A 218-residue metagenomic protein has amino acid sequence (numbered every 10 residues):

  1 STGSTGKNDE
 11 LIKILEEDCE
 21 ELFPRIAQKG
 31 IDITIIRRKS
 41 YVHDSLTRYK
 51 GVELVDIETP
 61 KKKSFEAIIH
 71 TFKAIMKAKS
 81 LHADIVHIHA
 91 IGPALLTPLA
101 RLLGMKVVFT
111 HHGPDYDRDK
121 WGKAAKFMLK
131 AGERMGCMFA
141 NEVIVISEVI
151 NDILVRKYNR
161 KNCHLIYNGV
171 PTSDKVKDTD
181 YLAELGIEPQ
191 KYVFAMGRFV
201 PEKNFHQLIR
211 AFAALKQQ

Functional and structural regions predicted by a protein language model:
S1-S40, L81, A213: N-terminal subdomain of nucleotide-sugar transferases
L46, K175-I187: A short helix/loop element that forms part of the nucleotide-sugar donor recognition site in Leloir-type
Y49-M76, R118-A125: A short, charged, and often flexible helix/loop element on the N-terminal side of the glycosyltransferase catalytic
M76-K79, L102, K126-V143: Membrane-proximal helix-turn-helix segments that form the acceptor-binding/catalytic region of lipid-linked
I85-H87, L99-R118, I144: Active-site proximal beta-strand in glycosyltransferases
I88-P93: Short His-centered aromatic/hydrophobic patch
V149, G169: Carbohydrate-associated surface elements
G186-A213: Conserved donor-binding/catalytic core segment of Leloir-type glycosyltransferases
